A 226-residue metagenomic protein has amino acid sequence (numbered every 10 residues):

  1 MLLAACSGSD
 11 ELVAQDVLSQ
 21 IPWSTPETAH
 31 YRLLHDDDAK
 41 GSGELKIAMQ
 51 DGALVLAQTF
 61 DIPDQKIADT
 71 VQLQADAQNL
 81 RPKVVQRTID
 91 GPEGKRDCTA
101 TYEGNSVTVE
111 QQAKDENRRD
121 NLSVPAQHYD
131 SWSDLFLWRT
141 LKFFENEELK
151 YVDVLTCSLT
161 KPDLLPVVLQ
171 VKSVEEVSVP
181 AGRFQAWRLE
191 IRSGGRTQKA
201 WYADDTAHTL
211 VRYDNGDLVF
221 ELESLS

Functional and structural regions predicted by a protein language model:
C6-N105, E147-S226: Acidic, serine/threonine-rich low-complexity disordered tracts
V107-Q111: Beta-strand/loop substructures that line and gate deep hydrophobic ligand-binding cavities in soluble
Q112-E148: Surface-exposed beta-loop interaction hotspot
